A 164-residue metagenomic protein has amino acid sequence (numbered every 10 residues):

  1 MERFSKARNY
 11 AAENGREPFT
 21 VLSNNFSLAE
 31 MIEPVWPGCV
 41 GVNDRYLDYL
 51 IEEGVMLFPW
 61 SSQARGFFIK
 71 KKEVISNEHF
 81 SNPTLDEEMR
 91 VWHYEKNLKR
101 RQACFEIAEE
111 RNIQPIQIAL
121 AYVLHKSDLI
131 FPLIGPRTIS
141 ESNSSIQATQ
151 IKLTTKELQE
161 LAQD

Functional and structural regions predicted by a protein language model:
M1-Q163: Beta/alpha (TIM)-barrel catalytic core signal, keyed to glycine-rich beta->alpha loops juxtaposed to Asp/Glu that bind
